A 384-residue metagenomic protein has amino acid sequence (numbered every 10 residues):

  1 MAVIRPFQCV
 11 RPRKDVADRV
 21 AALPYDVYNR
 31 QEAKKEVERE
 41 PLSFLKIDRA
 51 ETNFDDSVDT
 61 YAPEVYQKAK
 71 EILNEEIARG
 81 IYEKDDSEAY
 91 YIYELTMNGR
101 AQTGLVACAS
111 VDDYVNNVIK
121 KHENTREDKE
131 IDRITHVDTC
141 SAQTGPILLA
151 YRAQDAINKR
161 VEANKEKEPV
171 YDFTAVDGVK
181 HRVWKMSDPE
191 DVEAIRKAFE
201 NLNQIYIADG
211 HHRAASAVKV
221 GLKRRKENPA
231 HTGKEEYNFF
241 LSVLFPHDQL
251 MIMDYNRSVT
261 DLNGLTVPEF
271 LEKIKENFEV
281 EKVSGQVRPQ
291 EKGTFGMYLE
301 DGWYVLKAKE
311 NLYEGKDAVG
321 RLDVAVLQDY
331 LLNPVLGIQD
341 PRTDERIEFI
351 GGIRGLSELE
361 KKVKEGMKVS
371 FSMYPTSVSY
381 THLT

Functional and structural regions predicted by a protein language model:
M1-L383: Surface-exposed, charge/polar-rich loops and edge strands
